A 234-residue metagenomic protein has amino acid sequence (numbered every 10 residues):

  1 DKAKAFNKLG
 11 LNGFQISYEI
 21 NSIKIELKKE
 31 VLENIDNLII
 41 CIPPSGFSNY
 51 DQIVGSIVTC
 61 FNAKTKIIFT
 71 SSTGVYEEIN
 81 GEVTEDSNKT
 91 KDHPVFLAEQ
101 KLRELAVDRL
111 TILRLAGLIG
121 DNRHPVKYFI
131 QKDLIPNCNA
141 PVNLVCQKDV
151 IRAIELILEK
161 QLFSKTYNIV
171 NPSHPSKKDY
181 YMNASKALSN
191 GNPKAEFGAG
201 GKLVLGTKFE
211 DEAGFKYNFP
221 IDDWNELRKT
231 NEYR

Functional and structural regions predicted by a protein language model:
N7-I35: Conserved Rossmann-fold cofactor-binding substructure of NAD(P)-dependent oxidoreductases
I25-F69, L97-K101: NAD(P)-cofactor binding segment of oxidoreductase domains
G55-T90: Conserved Rossmann-fold NAD(P)-dependent oxidoreductase catalytic core, especially the SDR/UDP-sugar
V83-L102, A140-V145, H174: Short-chain dehydrogenase/reductase
Q100-D121: Conserved beta-loop-beta element that borders a ligand/cofactor-binding pocket
I112-L118, P125-K127, L134-L158: Substrate-positioning beta->alpha
I151-G206, R234: Mid/C-terminal beta-alpha module of Rossmann-like enzyme folds, strongest in SDR-family dehydrogenases/epimerases
I221-R234: Amphipathic terminal alpha-helices
